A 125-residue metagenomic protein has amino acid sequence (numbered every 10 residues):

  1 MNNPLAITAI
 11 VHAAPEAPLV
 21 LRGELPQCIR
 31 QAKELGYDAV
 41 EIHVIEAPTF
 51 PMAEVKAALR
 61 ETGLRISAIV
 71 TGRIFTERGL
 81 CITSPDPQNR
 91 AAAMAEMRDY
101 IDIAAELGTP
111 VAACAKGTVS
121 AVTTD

Functional and structural regions predicted by a protein language model:
M1-T109: N-terminal pre-domain/capping segments
Y100-D125: Active-site groove signature of glycoside hydrolases
